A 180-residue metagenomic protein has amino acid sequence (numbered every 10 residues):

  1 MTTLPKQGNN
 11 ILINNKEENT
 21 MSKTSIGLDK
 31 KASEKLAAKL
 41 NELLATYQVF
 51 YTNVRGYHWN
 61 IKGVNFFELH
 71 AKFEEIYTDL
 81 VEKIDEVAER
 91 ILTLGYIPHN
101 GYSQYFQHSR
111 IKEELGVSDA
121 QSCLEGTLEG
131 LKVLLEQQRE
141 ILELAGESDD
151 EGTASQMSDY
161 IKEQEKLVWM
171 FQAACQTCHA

Functional and structural regions predicted by a protein language model:
K6-T20: Short, Lys/Arg-enriched N-terminal segments with co-localized hydrophobic residues within the first ~10-30 amino acids
S22-L43, A120, L124: Disorder-to-helix initiation segments
L28, L43-A45, T78, I97-Q121 (+3 more regions): N-terminal intrinsically disordered, cationic/polar leader segments that include organellar targeting peptides
L28-K35, V49-E75, Q137-G152: Helix-loop segments that flank and shape redox-cofactor active sites
L44, Y51, H58, Y77 (+6 more regions): A structural signal for well-ordered alpha-helices, especially hydrophobic packing surfaces of coiled-coils
T46, L92-G101, G130-V133, Q137 (+1 more regions): Alpha-helix capping/hinge segments and adjacent helical runs
N65-Q104, A174: Conserved alpha-helical segments that form or flank metal/cofactor-binding pockets of metalloenzymes
D85, E89, F106-D159: Acidic/histidine-rich alpha-helical segments that form the ligand environment of transition-metal centers
